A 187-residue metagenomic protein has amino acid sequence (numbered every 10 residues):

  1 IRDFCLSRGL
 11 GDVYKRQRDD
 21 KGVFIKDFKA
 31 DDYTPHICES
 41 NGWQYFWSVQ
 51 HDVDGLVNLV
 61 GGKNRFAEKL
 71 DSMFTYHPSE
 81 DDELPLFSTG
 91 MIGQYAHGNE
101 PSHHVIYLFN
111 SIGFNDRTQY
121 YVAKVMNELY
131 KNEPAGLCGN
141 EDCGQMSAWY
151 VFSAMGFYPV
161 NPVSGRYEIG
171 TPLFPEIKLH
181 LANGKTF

Functional and structural regions predicted by a protein language model:
I1-Y14: Single conserved hydrophobic/aromatic residue that forms the stacking wall/gate of nucleotide- or nucleobase-binding
D12-L173, I177-T186: Active-site core of glycosidic bond-cleaving carbohydrate-active enzymes
